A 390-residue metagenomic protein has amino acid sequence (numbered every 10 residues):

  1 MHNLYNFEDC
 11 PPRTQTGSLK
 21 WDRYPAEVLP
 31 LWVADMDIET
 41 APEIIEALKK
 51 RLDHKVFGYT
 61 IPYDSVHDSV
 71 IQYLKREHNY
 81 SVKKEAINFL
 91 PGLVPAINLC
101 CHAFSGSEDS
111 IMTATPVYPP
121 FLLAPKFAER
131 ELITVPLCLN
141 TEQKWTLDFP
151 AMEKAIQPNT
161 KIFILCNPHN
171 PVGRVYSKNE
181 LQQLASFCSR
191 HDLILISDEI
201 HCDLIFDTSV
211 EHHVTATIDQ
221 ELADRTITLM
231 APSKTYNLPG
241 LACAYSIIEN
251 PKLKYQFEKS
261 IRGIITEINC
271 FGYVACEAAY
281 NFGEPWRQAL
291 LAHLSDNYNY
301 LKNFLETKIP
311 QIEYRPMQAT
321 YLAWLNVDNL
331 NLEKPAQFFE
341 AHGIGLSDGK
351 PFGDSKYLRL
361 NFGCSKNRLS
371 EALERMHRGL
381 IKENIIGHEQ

Functional and structural regions predicted by a protein language model:
M1-G92, L99, E383, Q390: N-terminal small-domain helix-loop-helix segment of the aminotransferase-like
E46, K50, Q220-S295: Conserved core segment of the aminotransferase class I/II
F57-S186, D203-L204, V210-E221, E374 (+1 more regions): Conserved core of the PLP fold type I
K83-K84, P316-L322, G353-S355: Short Gly/Ser/Thr- and Asp/Glu-enriched loop/turn motifs at secondary-structure junctions
A128, R190-H191, L222, H342: Helix C-cap/helix->beta junction micro-motif
E153, K334-S347, P351-Q390: PLP-dependent enzyme catalytic core of the Aspartate aminotransferase-like
E199: Walker B catalytic acidic pair
E277, H293-K302, E313-N326: Conserved glycine-rich beta-strand-loop-beta hairpin in the small C-terminal domain of fold type I
